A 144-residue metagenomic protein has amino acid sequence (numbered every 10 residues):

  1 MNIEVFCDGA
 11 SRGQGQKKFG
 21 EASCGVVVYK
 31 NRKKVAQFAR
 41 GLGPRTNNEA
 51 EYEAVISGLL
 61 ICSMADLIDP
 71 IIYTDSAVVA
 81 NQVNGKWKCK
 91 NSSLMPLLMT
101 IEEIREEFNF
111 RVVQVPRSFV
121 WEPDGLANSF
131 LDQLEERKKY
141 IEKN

Functional and structural regions predicted by a protein language model:
M1-E49, I61-A65: RNase H-like nuclease fold core
A10-G15, E21, I56-K138: RNase H catalytic domain
E49, E53-S57: Short amphipathic alpha-helical face segments that pack within enzyme cores and frequently flank/anchor catalytic
K138-N144: Extended, charge-rich low-complexity interaction segments
